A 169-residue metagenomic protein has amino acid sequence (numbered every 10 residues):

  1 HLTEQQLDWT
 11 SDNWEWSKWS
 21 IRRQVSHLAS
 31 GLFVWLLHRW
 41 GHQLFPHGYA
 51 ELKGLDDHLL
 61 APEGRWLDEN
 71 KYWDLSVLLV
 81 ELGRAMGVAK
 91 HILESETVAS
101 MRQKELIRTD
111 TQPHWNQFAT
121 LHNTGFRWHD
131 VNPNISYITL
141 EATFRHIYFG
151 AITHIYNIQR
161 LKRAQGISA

Functional and structural regions predicted by a protein language model:
H1-Q6, R23-G41, R145-T153: Alpha-helical bundle segments that constitute or directly flank the non-heme di-iron/ferroxidase center
H1-R22, H38-E51, W66, I92-I107 (+2 more regions): Helix-loop segments that flank and shape redox-cofactor active sites
I21, L75-L82, F144-I147: Hydrophobic packing residues in well-ordered alpha-helices of helical domains and bundles
G31-R102, R163-A169: Short, helix-capping/interhelical loops that line the mouth of catalytic, cofactor-, or ligand-binding pockets
Q112-P113, T153: Charged, low-complexity intrinsically disordered terminal regions and linker tails
E141-G166: A hydrophobic membrane-anchoring alpha-helix module
